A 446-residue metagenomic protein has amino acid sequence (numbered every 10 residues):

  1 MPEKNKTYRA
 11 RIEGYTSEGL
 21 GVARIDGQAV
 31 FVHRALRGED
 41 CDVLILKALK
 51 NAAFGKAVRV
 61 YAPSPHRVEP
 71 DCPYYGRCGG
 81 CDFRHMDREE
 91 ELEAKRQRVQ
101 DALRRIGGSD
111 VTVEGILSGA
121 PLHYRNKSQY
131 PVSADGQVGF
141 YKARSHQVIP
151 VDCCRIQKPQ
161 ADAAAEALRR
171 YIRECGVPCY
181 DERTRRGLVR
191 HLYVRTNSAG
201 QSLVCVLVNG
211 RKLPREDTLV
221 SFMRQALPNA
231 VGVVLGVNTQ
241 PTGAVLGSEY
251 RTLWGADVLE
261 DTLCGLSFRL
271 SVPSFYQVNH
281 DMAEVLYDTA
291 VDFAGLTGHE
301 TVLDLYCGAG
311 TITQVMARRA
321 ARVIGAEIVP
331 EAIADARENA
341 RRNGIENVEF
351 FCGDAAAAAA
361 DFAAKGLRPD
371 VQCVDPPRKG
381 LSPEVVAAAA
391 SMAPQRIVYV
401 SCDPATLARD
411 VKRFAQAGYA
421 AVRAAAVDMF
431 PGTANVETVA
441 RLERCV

Functional and structural regions predicted by a protein language model:
M1-Y74, L303, E349-F350, A357: Terminal RNA-binding accessory module
P2-K6, S17, R215-V446: Rossmann-like S-adenosyl-L-methionine
G21-D26, G139-K142, L207, A336: Short, acidic/hydrophobic/Gly-rich beta-strand patch recurrent on exposed beta strands that often constitutes part
A23, G38, C81, L192 (+3 more regions): Residue-level signal for inorganic ion chemistry
G38, Q157, N279: Short, conserved phosphate/pyrophosphate- and ester-handling motifs at nucleotide-, phospho-/glycolipid
V58-P70, G76-D181, A199, L213: Extended interfacial segments that mediate partner engagement and assembly in macromolecular machines
E114-P121, E182-R183, V189-H191, A426-M429: Short, solvent-exposed loop/turn elements at beta->coil junctions and helix N-caps that rim active or binding pockets
V194, G200-N209, S267-S271, V371: Short, aliphatic-rich beta-strand segments
